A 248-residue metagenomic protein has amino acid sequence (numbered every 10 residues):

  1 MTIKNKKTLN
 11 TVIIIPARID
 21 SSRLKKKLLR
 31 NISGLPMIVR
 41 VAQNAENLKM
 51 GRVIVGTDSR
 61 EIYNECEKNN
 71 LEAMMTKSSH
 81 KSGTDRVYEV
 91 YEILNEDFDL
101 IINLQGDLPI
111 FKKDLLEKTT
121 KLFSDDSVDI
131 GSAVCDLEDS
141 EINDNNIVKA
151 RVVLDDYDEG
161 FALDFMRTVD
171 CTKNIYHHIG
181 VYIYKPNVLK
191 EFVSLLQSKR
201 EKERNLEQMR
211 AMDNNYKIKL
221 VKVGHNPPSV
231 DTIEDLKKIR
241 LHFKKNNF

Functional and structural regions predicted by a protein language model:
T8-T57: N-terminal glycine-rich phosphate-binding loop and ensuing alpha1 helix
I13, V53-V55, I101, I130 (+1 more regions): Hydrophobic/aromatic residues located in beta-strands of well-ordered beta-sheets within soluble catalytic
M50, E96-F98, D125-D129, Y216: Short, high-confidence coil segments that cap the C-terminus of an alpha-helix and link into the following beta-strand
T57-D58, F111, Y184, D231: A conserved hydrophobic position in a structured secondary element of the catalytic/binding core that shapes
R60-K121: Short phosphate-binding loop-to-helix
E96, I175-F248: Conserved alpha/beta core of the MobA/IspD/sugar-nucleotide pyrophosphorylase nucleotidyltransferase superfamily
F111-S198: Conserved core of the sugar-phosphate nucleotidyltransferase
